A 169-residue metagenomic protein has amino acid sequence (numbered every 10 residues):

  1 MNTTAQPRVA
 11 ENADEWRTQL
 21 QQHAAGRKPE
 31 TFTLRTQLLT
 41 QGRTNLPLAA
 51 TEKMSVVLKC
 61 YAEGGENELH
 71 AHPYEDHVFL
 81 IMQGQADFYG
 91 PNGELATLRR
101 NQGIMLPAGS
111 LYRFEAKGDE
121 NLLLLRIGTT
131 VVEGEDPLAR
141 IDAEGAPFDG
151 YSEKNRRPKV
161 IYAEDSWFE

Functional and structural regions predicted by a protein language model:
M1-S55, E68, A139-E169: A short, N-terminal "cap"/entry segment at the start of jelly-roll beta-barrel domains of the cupin/DSBH fold
E52-V57, N67, E75-H77, G84 (+1 more regions): A generic structural signal for short beta-strands and their flanking turns/coil linkers
M54, E63-G65, Y74, E94 (+2 more regions): A generic "binding-loop/recognition-motif" signal
C60-A62, A71-F88, I127-T130: Short, conserved beta-strand element in jelly-roll/cupin
L69-H70, F88-Y89, L106, Y112-D119 (+1 more regions): Short beta-strand His + acidic residue motifs that chelate non-heme Fe in jelly-roll/DSBH and cupin folds
V78, M105, D119-L138: A short hydrophobic beta-strand segment most commonly corresponding to one strand of the jelly-roll/cupin
N92-G109: Short acidic-glycine-tyrosine-enriched beta hairpin
R100, E115-A116, D136-P137: Short glycine-/acidic-enriched loop or helix-start segments at secondary-structure transitions that form or flank
